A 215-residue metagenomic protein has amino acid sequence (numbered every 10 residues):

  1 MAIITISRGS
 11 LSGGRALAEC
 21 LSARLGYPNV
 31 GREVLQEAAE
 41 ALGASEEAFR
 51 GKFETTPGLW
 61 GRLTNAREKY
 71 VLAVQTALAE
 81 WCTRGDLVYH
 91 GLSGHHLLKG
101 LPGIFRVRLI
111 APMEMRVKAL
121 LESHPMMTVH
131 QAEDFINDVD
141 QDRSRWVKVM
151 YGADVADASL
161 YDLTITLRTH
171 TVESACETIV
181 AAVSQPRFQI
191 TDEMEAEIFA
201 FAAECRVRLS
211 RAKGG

Functional and structural regions predicted by a protein language model:
T5-S22: Glycine-rich phosphate-binding P-loop
E33-D86, M126: ATP-dependent small-molecule kinase phosphotransfer cores that center on conserved nucleotide phosphate-binding segments
G91: Divalent-cation
G94-H96, A111-R116, T169-T171: Conserved nucleotide-binding/hydrolysis micro-motifs of P-loop NTPases
G100-S123, H130-D138: Conserved phosphate-donor/acceptor-positioning beta-strand/loop module used by diverse small-molecule
A153-L209: NTP-dependent small-molecule kinase module
